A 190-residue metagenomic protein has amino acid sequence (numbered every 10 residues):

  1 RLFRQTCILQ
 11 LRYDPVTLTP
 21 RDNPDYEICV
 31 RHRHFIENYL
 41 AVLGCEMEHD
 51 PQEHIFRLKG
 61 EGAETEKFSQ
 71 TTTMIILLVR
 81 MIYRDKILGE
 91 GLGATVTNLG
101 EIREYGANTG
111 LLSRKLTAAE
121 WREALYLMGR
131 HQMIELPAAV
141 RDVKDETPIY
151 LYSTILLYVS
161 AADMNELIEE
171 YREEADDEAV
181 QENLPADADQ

Functional and structural regions predicted by a protein language model:
R1-K59: Eukaryotic partner-binding/assembly regions in large regulatory complexes
D14-N23, G89-N108: Short acidic, hydrophobic short linear motifs in intrinsically disordered regions
I28-I36, S113-R130: Short amphipathic alpha-helical interaction segments
A41-H49, L125, G129-R141: A short, conserved structural fragment
I55-G60, E135-A162: Accessory beta->alpha helical hairpin/"wing" motif in late/C-terminal subdomains of nucleic-acid enzymes
G60-T95: Short alpha-helical segments that sit at the start of domains
I87-A94, L112-A119, P137: Short acidic, glycine/proline-enriched loop segments that cap or flank alpha-helices
P148-Q190: Short, amphipathic alpha-helical interaction segments positioned at domain boundaries
